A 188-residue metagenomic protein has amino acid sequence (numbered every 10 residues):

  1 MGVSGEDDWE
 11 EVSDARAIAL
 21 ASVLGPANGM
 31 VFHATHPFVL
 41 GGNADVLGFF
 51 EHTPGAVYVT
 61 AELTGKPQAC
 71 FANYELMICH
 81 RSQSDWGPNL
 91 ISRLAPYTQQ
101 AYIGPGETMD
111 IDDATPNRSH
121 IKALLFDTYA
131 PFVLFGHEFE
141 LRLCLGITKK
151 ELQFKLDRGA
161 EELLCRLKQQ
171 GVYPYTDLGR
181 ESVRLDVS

Functional and structural regions predicted by a protein language model:
M1-N73, M77-S188: Acidic, proline/glycine-rich low-complexity IDRs
